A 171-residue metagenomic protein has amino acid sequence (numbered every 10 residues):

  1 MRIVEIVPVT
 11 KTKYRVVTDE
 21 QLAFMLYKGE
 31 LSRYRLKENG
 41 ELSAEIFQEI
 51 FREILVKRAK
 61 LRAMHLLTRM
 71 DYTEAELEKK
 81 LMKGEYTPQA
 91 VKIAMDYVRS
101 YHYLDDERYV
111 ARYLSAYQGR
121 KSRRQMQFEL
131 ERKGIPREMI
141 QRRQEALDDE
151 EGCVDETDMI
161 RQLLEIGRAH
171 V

Functional and structural regions predicted by a protein language model:
M1-R168: An alpha-helical, amphipathic repeat domain used for nucleic-acid recognition, typified by the mTERF helical solenoid
V171: Calmodulin-binding IQ motif helices
